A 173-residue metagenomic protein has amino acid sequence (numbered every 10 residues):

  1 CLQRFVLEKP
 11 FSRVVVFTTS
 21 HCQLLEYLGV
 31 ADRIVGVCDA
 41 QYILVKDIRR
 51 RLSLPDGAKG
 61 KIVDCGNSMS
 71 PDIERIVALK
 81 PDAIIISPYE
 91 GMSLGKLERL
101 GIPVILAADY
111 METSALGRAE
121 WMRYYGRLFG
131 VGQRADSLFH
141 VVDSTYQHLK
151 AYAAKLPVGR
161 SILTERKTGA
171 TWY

Functional and structural regions predicted by a protein language model:
C1, L7-L79, A83-Y89: A short, structured surface patch at a secondary-structure boundary
C1, W172-Y173: Generic recognition of long tandem-repeat/solenoid scaffolds
A83-W172: Extracytoplasmic substrate-binding proteins
